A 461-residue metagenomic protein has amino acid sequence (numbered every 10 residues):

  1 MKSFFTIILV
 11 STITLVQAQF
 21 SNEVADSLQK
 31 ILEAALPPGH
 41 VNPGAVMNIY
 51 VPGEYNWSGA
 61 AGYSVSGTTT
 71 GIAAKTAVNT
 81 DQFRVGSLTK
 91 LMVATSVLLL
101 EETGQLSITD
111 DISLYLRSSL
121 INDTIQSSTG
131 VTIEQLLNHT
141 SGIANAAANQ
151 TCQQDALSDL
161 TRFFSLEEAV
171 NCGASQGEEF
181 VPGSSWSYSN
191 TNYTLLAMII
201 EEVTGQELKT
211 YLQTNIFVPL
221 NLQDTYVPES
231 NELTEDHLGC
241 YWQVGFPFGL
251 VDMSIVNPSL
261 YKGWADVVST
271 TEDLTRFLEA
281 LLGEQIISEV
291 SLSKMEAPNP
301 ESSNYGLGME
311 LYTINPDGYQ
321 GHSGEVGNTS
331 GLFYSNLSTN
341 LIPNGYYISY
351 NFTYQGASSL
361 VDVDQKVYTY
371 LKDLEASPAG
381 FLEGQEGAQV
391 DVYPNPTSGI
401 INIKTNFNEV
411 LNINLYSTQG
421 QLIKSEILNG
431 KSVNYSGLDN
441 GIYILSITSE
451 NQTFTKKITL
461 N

Functional and structural regions predicted by a protein language model:
M1-E23, F381-L382, N395, Q421 (+1 more regions): Bacterial Sec-dependent N-terminal signal peptides
Q19-Y63, T80, L114, Q213 (+1 more regions): Catalytic loop of the DD-peptidase/beta-lactamase superfamily, centered on the K-T-G motif and neighboring
G39-P43, T68-Q135, F180-S189, K262-G263 (+1 more regions): Short active-site loop at a secondary-structure junction that contains or immediately precedes the catalytic residue(s)
E54-Y55, Q105, L341, G345-Y346 (+3 more regions): Residue-level signal for well-ordered, solvent-exposed loop/turn and beta-edge residues enriched in charged/polar side
E54-Y55, Y63-G67, D123-E325: Short, surface-exposed loop or secondary-structure junction motifs that flank catalytic or metal-binding residues
V65-A77, S359-K366, V433-G437: A short, polar/charged loop-to-alpha-helix boundary motif
K90, T270, N395: Short, conserved phosphate/pyrophosphate- and ester-handling motifs at nucleotide-, phospho-/glycolipid
G384-N461: C-terminal outer-membrane/trafficking sorting elements
